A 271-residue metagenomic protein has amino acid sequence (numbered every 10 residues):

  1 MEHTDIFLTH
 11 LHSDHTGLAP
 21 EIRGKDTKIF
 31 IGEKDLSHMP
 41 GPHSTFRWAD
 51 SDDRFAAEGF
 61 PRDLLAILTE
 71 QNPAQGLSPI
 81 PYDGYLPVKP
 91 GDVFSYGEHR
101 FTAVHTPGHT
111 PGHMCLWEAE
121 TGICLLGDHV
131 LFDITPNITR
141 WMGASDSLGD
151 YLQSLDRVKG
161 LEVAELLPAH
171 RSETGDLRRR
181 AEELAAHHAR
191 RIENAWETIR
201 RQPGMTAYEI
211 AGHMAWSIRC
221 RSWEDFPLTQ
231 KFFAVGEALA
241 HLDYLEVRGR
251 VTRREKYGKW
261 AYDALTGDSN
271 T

Functional and structural regions predicted by a protein language model:
M1-S95: Active-site HxH/HxHxD metal-binding segment of metal-dependent hydrolases
T9-H15, G32, H109, H113 (+2 more regions): Histidine-centered divalent metal-coordination motifs
T16, Y151, A238: Aromatic/hydrophobic pocket-lining residues that form the small-molecule binding cavity in soluble enzyme cores
A74-D83, R100-I192: Metallo-beta-lactamase
P90-V93, H113, R250: Short, acidic/polar N-cap/turn motifs at the starts of alpha helices
H170, A195, L245: Residue-level signal for inorganic ion chemistry
I192-T198: His/Asp/Glu-enriched, well-ordered alpha-helical/loop segment that forms or immediately abuts the divalent-metal
T198-T271: C-terminal regulatory/interaction regions
